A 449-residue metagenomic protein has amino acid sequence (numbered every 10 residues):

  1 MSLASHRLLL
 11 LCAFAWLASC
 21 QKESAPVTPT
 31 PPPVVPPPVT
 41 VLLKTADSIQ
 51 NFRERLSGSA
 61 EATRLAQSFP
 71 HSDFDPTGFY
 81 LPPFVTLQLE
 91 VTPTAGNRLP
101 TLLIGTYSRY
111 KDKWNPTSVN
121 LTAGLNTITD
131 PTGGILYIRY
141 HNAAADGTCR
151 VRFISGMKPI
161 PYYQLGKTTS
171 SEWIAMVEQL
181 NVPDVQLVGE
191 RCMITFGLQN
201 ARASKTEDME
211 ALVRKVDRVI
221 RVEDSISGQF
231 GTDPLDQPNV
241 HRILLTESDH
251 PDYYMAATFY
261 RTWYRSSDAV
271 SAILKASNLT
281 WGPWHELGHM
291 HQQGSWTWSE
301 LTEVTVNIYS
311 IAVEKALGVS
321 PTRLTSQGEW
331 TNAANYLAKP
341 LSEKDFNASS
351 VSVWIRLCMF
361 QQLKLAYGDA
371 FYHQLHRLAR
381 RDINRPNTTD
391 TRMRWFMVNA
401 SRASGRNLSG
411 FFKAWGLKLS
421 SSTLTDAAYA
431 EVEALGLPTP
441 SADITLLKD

Functional and structural regions predicted by a protein language model:
M1-L9: Bacterial N-terminal signal peptides that target proteins for export
W16-S19: C-terminal motif of bacterial Sec signal peptides marking the signal peptidase cleavage site
E23-Y162: Beta-strand-enriched, solvent-exposed domains that form extended recognition/catalytic surfaces
V35-A46, R392-D449: Beta/coil-rich, acidic/histidine-enriched accessory regions frequently appended to metallopeptidases
G133, Y137-I226: Fold-level signature of zinc-dependent metallopeptidase catalytic domains
P183-L365, L375-H376: Catalytic cores of extracellular degradative/oxidative enzymes
E343-S350, I383-T388, M397-N399: Active-site rim elements
L365-F371, G405: Glycine-centered helix-coil hinge/cap
